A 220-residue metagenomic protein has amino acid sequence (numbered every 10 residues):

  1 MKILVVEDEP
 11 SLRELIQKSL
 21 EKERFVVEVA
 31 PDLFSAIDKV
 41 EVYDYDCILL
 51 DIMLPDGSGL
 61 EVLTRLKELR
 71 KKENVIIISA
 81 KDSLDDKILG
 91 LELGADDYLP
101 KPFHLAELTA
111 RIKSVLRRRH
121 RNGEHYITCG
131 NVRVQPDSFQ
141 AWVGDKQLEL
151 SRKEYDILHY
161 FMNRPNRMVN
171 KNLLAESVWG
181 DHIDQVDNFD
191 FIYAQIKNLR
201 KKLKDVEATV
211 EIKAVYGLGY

Functional and structural regions predicted by a protein language model:
M1-N122: N-terminal/domain-start alpha-helical segments
S35, G217-G219: Glycine-rich nucleotide-binding loop
K71, G123, G130, A208-E211 (+1 more regions): Residue-level signal for beta-strand positions within conserved beta-sheet cores that form or flank
K81-S83, A106, E124-Y126, Q140 (+3 more regions): A short, glycine- and basic residue-enriched loop/turn that sits immediately adjacent to a domain's principal
T109, Y216-G217: Σ70-family region 2.3-2.4 aromatic/basic alpha-helix that recognizes the −10 promoter and nucleates DNA melting
R119-S138: CheY-like receiver
Q140, D145-R152, D156-V210, Y216: Positively charged, aromatic-enriched patches within helix-turn-helix-type DNA-binding elements, predominantly
